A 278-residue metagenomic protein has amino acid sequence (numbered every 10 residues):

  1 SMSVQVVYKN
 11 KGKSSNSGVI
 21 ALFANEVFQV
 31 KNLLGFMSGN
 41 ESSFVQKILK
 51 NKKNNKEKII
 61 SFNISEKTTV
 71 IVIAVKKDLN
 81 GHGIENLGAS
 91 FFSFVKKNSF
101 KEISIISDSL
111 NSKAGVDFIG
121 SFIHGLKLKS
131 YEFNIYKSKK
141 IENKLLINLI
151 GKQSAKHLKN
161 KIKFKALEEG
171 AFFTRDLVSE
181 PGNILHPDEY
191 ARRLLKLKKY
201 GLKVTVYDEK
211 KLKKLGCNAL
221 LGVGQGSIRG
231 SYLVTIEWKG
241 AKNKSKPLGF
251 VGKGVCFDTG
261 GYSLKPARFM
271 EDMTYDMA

Functional and structural regions predicted by a protein language model:
M2-G254, D272: Short amphipathic alpha-helical segment within the helicase RecA-like ATPase core that mediates nucleic-acid
G252-A278: Glycine-rich anion/phosphate-binding loop at the beta-strand->alpha-helix junction
